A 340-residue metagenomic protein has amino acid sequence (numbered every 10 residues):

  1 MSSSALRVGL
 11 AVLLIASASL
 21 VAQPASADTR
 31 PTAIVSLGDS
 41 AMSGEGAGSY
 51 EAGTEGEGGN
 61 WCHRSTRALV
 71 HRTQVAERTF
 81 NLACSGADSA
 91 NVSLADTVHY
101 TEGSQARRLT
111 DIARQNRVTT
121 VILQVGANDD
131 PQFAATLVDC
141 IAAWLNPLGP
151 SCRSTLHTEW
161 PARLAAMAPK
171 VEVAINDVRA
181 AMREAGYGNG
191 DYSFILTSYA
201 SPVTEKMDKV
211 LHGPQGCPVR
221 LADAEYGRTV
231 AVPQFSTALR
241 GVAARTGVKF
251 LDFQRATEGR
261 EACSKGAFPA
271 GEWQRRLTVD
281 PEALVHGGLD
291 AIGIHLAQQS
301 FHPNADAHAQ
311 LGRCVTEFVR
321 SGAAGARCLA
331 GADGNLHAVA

Functional and structural regions predicted by a protein language model:
M1-A27: Secretory targeting and sorting signals
A27, A231, G241, A324-A340: Composition-driven, intrinsically disordered low-complexity tracts enriched in small residues
D28-G86, C140-L145: Serine-esterase "nucleophile elbow" of acetyl-processing enzymes
V35-M42, G48, N81-L82, D88-A90 (+2 more regions): Mobile, glycine-rich extracellular loop/lid and propeptide segments that shape or gate substrate/ligand access
L69-T79, K170-F194, A231-D252: A structural motif corresponding to the C-terminal end of an alpha-helix and its immediate exit/capping segment
H99-A165, S201-T204, D208, H295: Oxyanion-hole/transition-state-stabilizing segment in secreted/luminal serine hydrolases and related acyltransferases
S201-H302: Mobile gating loops/cap/lid regions near enzyme active sites that modulate substrate access
L277-N335: Histidine-centered active-site loop/cap adjacent to the catalytic His in serine esterases/O-acetyl transfer systems
